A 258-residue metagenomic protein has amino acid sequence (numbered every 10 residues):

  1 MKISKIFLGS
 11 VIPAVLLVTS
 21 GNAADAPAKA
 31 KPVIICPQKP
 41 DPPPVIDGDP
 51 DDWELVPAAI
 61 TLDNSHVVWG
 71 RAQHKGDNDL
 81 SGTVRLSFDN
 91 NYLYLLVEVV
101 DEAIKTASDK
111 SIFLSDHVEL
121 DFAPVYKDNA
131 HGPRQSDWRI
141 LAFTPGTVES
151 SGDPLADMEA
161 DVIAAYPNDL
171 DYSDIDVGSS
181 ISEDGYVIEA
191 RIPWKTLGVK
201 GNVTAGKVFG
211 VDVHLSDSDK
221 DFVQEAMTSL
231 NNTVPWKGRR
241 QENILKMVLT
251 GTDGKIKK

Functional and structural regions predicted by a protein language model:
M1-K5: Positively charged n-region of N-terminal signal peptides that target proteins for export
G9-L16: Bacterial N-terminal signal peptides
L16-N22: C-terminal segment of classical bacterial N-terminal signal peptides
A23-K258: Structural preference for beta-rich elements and adjacent junctions enriched in aromatics
